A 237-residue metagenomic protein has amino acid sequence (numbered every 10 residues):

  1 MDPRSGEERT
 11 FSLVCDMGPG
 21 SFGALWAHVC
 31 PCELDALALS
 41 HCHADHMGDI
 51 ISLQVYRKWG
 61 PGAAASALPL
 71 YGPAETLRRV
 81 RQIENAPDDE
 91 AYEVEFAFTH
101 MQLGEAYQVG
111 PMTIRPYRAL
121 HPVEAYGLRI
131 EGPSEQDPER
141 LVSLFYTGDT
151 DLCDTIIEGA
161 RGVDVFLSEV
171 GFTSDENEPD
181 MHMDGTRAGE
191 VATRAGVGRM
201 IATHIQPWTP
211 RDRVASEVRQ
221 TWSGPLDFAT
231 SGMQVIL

Functional and structural regions predicted by a protein language model:
M1-Y146, D151, I156-E158, A215-L237: Binuclear metal-dependent hydrolase catalytic cores
D151-I236: Cap/insert and terminal regions of metallo-dependent hydrolase folds
